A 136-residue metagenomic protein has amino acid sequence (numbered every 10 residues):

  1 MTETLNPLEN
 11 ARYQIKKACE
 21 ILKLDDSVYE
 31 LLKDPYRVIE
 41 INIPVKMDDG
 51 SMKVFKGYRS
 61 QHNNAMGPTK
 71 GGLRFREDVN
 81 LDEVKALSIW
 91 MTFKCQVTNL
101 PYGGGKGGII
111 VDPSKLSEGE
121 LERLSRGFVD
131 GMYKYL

Functional and structural regions predicted by a protein language model:
M1-L136: N-terminal ligand-binding/catalytic initiation module
